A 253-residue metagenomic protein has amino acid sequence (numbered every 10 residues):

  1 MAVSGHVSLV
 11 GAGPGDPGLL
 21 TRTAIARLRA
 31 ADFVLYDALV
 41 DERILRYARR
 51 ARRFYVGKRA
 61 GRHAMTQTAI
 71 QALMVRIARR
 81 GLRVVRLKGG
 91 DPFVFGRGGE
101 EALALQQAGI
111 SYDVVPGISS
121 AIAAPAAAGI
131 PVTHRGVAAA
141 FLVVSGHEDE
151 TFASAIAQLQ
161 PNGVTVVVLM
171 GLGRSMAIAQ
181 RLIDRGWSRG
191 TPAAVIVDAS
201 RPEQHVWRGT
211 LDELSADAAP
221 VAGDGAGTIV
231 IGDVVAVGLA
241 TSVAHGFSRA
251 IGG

Functional and structural regions predicted by a protein language model:
M1-P17, R22-I118, A123, S215 (+3 more regions): Class I S-adenosyl-L-methionine
S4-L9, R79-V84, R97, A140 (+1 more regions): A contiguous loop/helix-start segment that scaffolds small-molecule binding in enzyme catalytic cores
A48-R52, K58, Q67-T68, E101 (+4 more regions): Short amphipathic alpha-helical patches
R49, G129-I130, I183, A219: A generic structural signal for secondary-structure junctions that act as hinges or helix/strand caps at the edges
R52-K58, G109-D113, V132-L142, G186-V195: Short hydrophobic/aromatic-enriched beta-strand-loop microsegments
D91-N162, H205-G209: Class I SAM-dependent methyltransferase SAM-binding "motif I" and its flanking Rossmann-like core
